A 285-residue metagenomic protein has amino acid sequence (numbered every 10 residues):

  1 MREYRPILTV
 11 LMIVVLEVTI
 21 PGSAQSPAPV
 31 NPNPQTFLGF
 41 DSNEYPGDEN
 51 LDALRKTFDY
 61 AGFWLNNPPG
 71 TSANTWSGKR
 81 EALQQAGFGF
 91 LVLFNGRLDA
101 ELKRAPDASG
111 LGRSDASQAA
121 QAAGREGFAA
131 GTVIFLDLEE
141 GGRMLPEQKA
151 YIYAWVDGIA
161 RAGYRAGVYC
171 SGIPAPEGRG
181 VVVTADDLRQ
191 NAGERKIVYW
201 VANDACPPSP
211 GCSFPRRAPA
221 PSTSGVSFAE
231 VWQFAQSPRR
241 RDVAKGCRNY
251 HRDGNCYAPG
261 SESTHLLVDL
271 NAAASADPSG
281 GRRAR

Functional and structural regions predicted by a protein language model:
M1-L8: Bacterial N-terminal signal peptides that target proteins for export
T9-T19: Bacterial N-terminal signal peptides
G22-S26: Boundary at the C-terminal end of the N-terminal hydrophobic targeting segment
P27-A162: Substrate-binding cleft of extracellular glycoside hydrolase catalytic domains
P27-P46, L51, A185-R285: Functionally critical loop-and-helix segments that line ligand-binding/catalytic clefts of soluble enzyme domains
F63, V92, V168, W200-V201: Structural beta-sheet core signal
Q148, E177-L188: Distinct, well-ordered alpha-helical segments
A162-V181, V231: Aromatic-lined carbohydrate-recognition surfaces of secreted/lumenal glycan-active proteins
